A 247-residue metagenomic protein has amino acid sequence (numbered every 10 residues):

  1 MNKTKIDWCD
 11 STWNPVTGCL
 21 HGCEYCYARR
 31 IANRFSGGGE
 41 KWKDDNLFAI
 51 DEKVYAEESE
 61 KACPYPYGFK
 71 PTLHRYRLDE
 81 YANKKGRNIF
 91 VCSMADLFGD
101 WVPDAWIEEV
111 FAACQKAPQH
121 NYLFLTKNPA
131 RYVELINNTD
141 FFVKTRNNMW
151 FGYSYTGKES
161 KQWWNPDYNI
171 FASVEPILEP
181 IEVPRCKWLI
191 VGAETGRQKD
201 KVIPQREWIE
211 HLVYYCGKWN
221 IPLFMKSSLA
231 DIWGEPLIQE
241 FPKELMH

Functional and structural regions predicted by a protein language model:
M1-I89: N-terminal [4Fe-4S]-dependent radical SAM core
R30, K43, W106-E108, E240: General N-terminal targeting signals
E60-A62, A172, I238: Generic N-terminal simple sequence motifs
G68-K226, D231: Conserved AdoMet/S-adenosylmethionine-binding subsite of the radical SAM
L229-H247: C-terminal accessory extensions appended to soluble enzyme cores
